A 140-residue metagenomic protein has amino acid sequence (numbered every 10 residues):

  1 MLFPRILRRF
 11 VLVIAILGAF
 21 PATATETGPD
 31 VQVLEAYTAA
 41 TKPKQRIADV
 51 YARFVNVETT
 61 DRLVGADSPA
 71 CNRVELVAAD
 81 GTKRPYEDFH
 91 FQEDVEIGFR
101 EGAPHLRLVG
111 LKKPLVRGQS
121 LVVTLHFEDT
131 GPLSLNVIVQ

Functional and structural regions predicted by a protein language model:
M1-R5: N-terminal secretory signal peptides that target proteins for export/translocation
R9-A19: Bacterial N-terminal signal peptides
F20-A24: Sec/Tat signal peptide C-region and signal peptidase I cleavage site
T25-Q140: Compact, glycine-rich, soluble single-domain proteins
